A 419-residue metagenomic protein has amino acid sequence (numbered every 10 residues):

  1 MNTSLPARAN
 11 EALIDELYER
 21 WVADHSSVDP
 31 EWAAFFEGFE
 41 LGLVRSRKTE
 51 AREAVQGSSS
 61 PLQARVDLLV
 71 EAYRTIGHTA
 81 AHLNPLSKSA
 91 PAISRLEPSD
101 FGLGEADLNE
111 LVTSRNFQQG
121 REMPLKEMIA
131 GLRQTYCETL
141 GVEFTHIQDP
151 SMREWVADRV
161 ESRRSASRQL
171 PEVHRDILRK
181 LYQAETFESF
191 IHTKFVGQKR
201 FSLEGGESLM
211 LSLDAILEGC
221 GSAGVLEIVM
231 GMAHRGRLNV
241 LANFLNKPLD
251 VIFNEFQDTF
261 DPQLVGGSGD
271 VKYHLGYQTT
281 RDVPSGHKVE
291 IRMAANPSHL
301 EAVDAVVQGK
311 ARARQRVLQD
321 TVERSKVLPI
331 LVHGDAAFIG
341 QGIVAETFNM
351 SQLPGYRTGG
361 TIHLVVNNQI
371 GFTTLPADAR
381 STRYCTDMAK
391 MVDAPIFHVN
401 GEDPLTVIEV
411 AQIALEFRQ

Functional and structural regions predicted by a protein language model:
M1-F39: Subset of Sec-pathway N-terminal targeting signals
T3-A7, V22, Q56-S59, Q118-E122 (+6 more regions): Hydrophobic alpha-helical scaffolding
F39-L209, V225: Extended, charge-enriched "interface" segments that sit outside catalytic cores
V66-S89, I216, C220-V240, P329-V332 (+1 more regions): Amphipathic alpha-helical packing elements
E185, S189, L217-G224, K310-L318 (+2 more regions): Structural motif corresponding to the C-terminal cap of alpha-helices
T186, F190-D250: Active-site pocket-lining segments that scaffold enzyme catalytic pockets across diverse folds
L226-G401: Cofactor-binding active-site loop characterized by glycine-rich and histidine/acidic residues
V407-Q419: Structural signature of the thiamine diphosphate
